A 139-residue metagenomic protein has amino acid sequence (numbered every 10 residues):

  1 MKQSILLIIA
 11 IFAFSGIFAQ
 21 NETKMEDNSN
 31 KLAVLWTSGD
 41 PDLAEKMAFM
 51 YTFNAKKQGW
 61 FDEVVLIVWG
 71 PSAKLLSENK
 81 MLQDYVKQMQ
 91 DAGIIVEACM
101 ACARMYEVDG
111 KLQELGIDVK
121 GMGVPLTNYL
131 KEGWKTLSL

Functional and structural regions predicted by a protein language model:
M1-E22: Bacterial Sec-dependent N-terminal signal peptides
N21-G39: Short N-terminal segments immediately surrounding and downstream of signal-peptide cleavage
A33-A48, S72-S77: Short, glycine-rich nucleotide/cofactor-binding loops
E45-Q58: Histidine-anchored nucleotide/phosphate-binding helix
A48-M50, N79-D84: Charged helix-capping and loop-helix junction motifs
T52, E63-G70, V96-C102: Short internal beta-strands
M81-D109: A glycine-rich helix N-cap at a beta->alpha junction
Q88, E97, E107, Q113-L130 (+1 more regions): A short aromatic-anchored loop/beta-hairpin motif
